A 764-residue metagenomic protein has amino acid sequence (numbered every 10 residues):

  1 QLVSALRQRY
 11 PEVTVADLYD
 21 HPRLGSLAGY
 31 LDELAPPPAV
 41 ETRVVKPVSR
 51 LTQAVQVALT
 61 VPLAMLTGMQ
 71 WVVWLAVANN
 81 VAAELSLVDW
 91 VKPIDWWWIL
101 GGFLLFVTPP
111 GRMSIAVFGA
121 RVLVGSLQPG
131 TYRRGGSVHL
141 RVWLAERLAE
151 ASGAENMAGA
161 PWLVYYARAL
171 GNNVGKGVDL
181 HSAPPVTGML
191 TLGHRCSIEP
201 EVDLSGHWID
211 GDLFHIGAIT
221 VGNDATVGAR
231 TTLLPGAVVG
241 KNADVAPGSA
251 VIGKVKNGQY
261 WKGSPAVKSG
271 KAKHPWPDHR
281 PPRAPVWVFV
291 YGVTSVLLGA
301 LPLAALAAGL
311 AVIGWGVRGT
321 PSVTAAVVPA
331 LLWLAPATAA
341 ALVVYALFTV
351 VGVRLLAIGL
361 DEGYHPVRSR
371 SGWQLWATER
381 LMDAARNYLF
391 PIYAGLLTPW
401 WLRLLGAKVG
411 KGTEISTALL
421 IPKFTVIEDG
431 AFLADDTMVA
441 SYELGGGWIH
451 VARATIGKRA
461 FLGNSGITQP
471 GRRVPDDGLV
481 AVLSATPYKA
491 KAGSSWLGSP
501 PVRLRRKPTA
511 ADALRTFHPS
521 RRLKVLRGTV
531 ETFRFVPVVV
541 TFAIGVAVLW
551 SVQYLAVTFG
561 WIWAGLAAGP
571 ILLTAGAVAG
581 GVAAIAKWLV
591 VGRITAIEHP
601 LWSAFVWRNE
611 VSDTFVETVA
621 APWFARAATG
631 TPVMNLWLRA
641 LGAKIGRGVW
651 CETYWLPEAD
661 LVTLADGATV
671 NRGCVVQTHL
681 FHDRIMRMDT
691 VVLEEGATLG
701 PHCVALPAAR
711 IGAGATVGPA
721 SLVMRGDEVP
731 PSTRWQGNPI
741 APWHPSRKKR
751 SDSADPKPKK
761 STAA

Functional and structural regions predicted by a protein language model:
Q1-T42: Phosphopantetheine-dependent thiolation modules in NRPS/PKS and related acyl-activating systems
D32, L66, A266, L301 (+3 more regions): Residue-level marker of positions within ordered structural domains that often coincide with functionally constrained
A39-G171, N257-G406, A492-G642, P731-A764: Terminal amphipathic alpha-helical/low-complexity segments used for targeting or macromolecular assembly
L105-F106, A250, A339, A418 (+5 more regions): Transmembrane helix-bundle signature of multi-pass membrane transporters/permeases
A116, S197-G299, E428-V538, A579 (+1 more regions): Glycine-rich hexapeptide-repeat left-handed beta-helix
T131, G135, H139-D224, R230-G236 (+10 more regions): Left-handed beta-helix
